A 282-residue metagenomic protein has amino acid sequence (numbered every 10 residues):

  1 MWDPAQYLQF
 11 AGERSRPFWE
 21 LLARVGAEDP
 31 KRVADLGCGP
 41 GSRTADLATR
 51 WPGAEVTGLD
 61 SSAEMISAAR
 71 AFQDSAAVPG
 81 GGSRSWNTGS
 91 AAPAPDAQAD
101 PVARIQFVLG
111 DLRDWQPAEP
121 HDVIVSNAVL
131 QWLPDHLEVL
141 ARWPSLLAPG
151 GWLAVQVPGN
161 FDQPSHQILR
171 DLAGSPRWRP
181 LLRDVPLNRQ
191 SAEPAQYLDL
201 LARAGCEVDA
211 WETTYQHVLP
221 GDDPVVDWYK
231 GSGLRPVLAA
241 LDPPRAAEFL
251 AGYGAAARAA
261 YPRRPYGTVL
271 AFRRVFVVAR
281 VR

Functional and structural regions predicted by a protein language model:
M1-A34, S42-D46, M65-A68, F72 (+1 more regions): Conserved class I S-adenosyl-L-methionine
G26, W51-P52, D74, P134 (+1 more regions): Short conserved AdoMet
R32-L36, P40-V78, D96-W115: Class I SAM-dependent methyltransferase SAM/SAH-binding core
P40-S42, N188-R282: Conserved Class I S-adenosyl-L-methionine
R113-I124: A short acidic, Gly/Pro-enriched loop at the edge of an enzyme's catalytic core that lines a small-molecule cofactor
V123-H136, G159: A short SAM/SAH-binding and catalytic strip from SAM-dependent methyltransferases
L137, P144, G150-P220: Conserved catalytic/acceptor-binding region of the Class I
